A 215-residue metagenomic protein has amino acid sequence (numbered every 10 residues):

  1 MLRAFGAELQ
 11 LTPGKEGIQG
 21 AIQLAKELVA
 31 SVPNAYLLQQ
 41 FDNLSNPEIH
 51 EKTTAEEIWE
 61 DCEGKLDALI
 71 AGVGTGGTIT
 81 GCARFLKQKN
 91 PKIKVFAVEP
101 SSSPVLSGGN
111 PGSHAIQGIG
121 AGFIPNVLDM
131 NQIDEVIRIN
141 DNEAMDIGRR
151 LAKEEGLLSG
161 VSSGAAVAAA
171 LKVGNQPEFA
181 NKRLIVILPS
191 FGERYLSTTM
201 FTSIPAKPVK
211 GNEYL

Functional and structural regions predicted by a protein language model:
M1-A68, V98-A152: Small/polar-residue-rich loop-to-helix segments that shape phosphate-bearing ligand pockets
R3-A4, G81-N90, A168-E178: Alpha-helix C-terminal capping segments
E8, K92-K94, R183: Residues at the starts of beta-strands that form the adenosine-phosphate
Q39-Q40, G72-G74, A97-E99, I185-S190: Short beta-strand segments
I49-I93: Glycine-rich ThDP/TPP pyrophosphate-binding loop and its adjacent helix/strand module within ThDP-dependent enzymes
A71-I79, S162-A166, L184: Ser/Thr-glycine-rich phosphate-binding loops at phosphate-binding pockets of nucleotides, nucleotide cofactors
N131-A180: Active-site-adjacent helical/loop segments in soluble small-molecule enzymes
A168-L215: Phosphate-binding loop/pocket of nucleotide- and phosphate-handling active sites
